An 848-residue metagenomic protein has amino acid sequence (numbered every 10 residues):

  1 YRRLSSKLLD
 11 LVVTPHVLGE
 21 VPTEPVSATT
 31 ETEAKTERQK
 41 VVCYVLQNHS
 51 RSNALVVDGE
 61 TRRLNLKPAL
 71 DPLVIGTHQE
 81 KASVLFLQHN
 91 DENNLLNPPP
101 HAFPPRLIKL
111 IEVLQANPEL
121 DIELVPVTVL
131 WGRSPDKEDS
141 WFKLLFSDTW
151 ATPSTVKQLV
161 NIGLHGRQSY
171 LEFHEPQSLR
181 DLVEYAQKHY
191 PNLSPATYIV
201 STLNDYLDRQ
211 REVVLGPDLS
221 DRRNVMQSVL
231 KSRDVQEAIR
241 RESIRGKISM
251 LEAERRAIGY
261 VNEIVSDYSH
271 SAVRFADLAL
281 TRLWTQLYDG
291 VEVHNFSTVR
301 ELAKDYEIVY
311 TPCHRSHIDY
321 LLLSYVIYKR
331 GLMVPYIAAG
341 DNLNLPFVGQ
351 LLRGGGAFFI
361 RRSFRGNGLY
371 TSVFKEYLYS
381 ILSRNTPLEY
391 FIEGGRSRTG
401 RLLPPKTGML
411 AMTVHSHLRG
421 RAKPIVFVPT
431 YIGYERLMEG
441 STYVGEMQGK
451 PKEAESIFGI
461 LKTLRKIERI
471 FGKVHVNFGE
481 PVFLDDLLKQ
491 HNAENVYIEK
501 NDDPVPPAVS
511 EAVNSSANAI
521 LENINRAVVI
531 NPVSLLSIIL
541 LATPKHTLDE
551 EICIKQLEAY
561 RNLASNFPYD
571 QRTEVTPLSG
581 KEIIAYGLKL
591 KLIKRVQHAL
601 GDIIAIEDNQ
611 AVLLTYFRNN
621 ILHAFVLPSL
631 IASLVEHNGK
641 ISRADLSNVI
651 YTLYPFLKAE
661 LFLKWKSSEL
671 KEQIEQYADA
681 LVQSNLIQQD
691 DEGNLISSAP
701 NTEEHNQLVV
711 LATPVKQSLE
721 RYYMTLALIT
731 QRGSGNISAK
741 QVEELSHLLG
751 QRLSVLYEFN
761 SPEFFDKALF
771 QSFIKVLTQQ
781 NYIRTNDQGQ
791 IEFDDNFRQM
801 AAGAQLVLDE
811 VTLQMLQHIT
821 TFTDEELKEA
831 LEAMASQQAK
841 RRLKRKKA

Functional and structural regions predicted by a protein language model:
Y1-A848: Membrane-interfacial terminal anchoring regions of lipid-handling membrane enzymes
